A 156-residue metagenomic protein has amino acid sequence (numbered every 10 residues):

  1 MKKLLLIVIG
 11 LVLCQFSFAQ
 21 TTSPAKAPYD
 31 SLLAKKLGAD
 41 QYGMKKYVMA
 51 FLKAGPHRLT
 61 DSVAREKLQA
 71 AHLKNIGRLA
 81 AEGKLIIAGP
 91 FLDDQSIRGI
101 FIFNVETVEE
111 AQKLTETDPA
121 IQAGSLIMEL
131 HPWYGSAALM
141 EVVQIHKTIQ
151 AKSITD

Functional and structural regions predicted by a protein language model:
M1-P24: Bacterial Sec-dependent N-terminal signal peptides
Q20-D156: Conserved, structured core segments of small domains
